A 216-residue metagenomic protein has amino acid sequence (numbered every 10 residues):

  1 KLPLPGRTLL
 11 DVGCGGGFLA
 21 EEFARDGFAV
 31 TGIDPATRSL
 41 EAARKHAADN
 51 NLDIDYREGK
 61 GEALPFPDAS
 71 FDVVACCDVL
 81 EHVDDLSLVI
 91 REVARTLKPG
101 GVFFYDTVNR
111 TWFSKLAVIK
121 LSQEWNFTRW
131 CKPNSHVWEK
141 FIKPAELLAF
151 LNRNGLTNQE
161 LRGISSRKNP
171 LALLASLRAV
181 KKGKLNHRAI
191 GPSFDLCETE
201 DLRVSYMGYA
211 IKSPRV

Functional and structural regions predicted by a protein language model:
K1-R7: Conserved alpha-helix/loop element of class I SAM-dependent methyltransferases that forms part of the SAM/SAH-binding
L10, G16-A63: Class I SAM-dependent methyltransferase SAM/SAH-binding core
N50, A149, R153, N158-V216: A C-terminal cap/extension of S-adenosyl-L-methionine-dependent methyltransferases that defines the acceptor-substrate
E62-V73: A short acidic, Gly/Pro-enriched loop at the edge of an enzyme's catalytic core that lines a small-molecule cofactor
V73-D84: A short SAM/SAH-binding and catalytic strip from SAM-dependent methyltransferases
S87-P99: A short glycine-rich, Lys/Arg-flanked "PGG" loop and its adjoining helix->strand segment in the class I
V102-F127: Conserved class I S-adenosyl-L-methionine
T107, F127-E146: Acceptor-substrate binding/catalytic loop of class I
